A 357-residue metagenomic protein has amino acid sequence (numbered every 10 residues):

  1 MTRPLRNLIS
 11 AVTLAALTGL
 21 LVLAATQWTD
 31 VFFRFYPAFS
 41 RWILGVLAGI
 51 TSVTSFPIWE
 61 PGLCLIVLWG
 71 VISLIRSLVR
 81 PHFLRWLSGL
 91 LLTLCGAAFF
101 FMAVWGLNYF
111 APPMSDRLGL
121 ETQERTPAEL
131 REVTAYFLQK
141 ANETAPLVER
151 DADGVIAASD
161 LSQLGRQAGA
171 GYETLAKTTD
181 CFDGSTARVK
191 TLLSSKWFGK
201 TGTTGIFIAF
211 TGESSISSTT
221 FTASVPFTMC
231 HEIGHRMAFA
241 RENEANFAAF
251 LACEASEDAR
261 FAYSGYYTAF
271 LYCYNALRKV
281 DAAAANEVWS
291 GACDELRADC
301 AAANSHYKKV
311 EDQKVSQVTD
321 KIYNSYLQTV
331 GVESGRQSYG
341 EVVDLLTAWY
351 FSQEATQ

Functional and structural regions predicted by a protein language model:
R3-I9, R80-L91: Membrane-interfacial entry segments at the cytosolic side of transmembrane helices
A15-R76: Membrane-embedded alpha-helical segments of integral membrane proteins
S55, V225-N246, F250-L251: Active-site recognition of the HExxH zinc-binding catalytic motif
L68-S73, F83-D116: Transmembrane alpha-helices and immediately adjacent membrane-cytoplasm interface residues in multi-pass integral
N108-L175: Membrane-interface segments at or immediately adjacent to transmembrane helices that form the boundary between
A128-E132, A240-A285: Post-HExxH zinc-binding segment in Zn-dependent metallohydrolases
E149-S218, T222: Auxiliary, metal-adjacent structural segments of Zn-dependent hydrolase domains
L296-Q357: Pan-zinc metallopeptidase signature
